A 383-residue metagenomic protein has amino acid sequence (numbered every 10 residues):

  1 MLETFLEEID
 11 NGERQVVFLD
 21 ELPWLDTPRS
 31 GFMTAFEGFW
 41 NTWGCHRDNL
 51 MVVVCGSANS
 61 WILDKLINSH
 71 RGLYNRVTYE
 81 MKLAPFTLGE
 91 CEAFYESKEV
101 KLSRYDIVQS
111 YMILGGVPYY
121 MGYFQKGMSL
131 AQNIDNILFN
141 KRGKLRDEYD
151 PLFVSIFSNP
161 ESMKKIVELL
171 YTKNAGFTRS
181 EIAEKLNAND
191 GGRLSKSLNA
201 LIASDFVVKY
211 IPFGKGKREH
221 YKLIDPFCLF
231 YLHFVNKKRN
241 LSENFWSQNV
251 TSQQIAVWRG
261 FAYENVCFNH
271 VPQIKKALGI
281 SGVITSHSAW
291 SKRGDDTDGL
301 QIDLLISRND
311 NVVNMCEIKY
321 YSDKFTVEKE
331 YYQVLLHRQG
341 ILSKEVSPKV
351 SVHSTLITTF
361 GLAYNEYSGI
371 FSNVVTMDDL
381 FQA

Functional and structural regions predicted by a protein language model:
M1-Q253, S354: Phosphate-binding site recognition
P212-F213, E219-A383: A cross-kingdom feature that marks ATP-driven nucleic-acid transaction machinery
